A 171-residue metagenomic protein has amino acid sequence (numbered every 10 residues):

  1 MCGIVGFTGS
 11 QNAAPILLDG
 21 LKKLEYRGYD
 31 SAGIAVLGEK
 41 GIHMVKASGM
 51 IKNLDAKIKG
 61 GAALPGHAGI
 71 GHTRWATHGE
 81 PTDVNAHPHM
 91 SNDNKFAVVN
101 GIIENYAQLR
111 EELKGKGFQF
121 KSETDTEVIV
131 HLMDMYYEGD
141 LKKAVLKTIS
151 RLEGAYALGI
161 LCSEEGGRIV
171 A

Functional and structural regions predicted by a protein language model:
M1-A171: Conserved short alpha-helical segments that host acidic/polar catalytic motifs at enzyme active sites
